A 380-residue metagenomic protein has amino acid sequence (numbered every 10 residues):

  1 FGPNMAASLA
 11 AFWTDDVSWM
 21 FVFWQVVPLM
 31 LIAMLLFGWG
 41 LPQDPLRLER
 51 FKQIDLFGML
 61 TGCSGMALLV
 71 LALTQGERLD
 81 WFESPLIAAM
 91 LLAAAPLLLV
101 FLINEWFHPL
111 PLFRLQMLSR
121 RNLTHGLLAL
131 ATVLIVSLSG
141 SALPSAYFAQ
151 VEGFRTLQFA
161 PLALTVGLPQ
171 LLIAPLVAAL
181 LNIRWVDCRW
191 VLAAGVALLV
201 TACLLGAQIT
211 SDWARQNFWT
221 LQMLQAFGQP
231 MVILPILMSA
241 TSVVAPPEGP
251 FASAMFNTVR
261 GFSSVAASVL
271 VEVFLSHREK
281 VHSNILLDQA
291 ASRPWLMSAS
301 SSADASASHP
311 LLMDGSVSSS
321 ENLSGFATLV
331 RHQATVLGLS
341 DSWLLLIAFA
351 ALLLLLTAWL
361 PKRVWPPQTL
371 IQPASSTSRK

Functional and structural regions predicted by a protein language model:
F1-M59: Helix-loop-helix hairpins in multi-pass membrane proteins, especially solute transporters
F1-P3, A7, G58, G62 (+3 more regions): Structural signature of transmembrane alpha-helices in multi-pass secondary transporters
G2-A11, M66, A174, S264-E272: Glycine/proline-centered helix-kink
V17-Q25, K52-D55, L79-L92, L157 (+1 more regions): Interfacial loop-to-helix junctions that mark the boundaries of transmembrane helices in multi-pass membrane
Q25, P85, L110-K280: 12-transmembrane solute porter fold
V27-L46, C63-Q75, A93-F107, L354-P361: C-terminal membrane-cytosol helix-exit motif in multi-pass small-molecule transporters
M34-M66, R78-E83, W106-R121, N182: Flexible interhelical linker loops that connect adjacent transmembrane helices in multi-pass membrane transporters
F256, R260-K362, P367-K380: Hydrophobic transmembrane architecture of multi-pass small-molecule transporters
